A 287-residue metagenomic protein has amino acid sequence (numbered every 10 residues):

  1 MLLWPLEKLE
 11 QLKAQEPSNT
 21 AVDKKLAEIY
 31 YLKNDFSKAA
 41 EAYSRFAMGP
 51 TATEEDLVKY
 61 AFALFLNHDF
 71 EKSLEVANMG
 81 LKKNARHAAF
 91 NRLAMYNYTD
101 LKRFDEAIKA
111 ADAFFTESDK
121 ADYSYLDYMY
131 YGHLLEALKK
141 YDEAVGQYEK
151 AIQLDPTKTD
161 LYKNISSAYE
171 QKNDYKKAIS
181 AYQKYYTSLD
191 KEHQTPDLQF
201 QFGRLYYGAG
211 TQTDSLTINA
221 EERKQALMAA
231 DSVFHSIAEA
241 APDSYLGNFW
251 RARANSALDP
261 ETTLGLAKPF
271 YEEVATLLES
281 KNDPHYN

Functional and structural regions predicted by a protein language model:
M1-N287: Alpha-solenoid helical repeat scaffolds
